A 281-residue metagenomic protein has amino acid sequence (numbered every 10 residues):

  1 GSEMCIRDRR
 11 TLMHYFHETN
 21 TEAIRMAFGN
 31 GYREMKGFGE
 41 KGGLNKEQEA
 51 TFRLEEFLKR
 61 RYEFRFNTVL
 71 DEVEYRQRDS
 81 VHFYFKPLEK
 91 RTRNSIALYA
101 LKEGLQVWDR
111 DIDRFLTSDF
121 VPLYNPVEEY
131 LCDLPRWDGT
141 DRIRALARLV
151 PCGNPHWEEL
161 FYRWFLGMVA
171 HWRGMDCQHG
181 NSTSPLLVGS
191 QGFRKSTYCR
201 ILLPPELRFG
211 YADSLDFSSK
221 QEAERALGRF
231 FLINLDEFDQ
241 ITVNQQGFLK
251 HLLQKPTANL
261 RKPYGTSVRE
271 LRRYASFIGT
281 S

Functional and structural regions predicted by a protein language model:
S2, R7-D141, A145, C152-E159: N-terminal nucleic-acid engagement/recognition segments and initiation subdomains in replication, restriction
F115-R229: P-loop NTPase catalytic core of nucleic-acid-dependent motor ATPases
G189-G192, E237-D239, L253, S281: Short, flexible loop/turn elements at secondary-structure junctions
A223-G228, R261-T280: AAA+/SF3 P-loop NTPase mechanochemical coupling elements
F231-L253: Conserved AAA+/SF3 P-loop NTPase catalytic/coupling segment centered on the Walker-B
L232-D239, A258-L260, F277-T280: Conserved catalytic/coupling elements of P-loop NTPase cores
Q246-R269: Conserved catalytic/switch belt of AAA+ P-loop NTPases
